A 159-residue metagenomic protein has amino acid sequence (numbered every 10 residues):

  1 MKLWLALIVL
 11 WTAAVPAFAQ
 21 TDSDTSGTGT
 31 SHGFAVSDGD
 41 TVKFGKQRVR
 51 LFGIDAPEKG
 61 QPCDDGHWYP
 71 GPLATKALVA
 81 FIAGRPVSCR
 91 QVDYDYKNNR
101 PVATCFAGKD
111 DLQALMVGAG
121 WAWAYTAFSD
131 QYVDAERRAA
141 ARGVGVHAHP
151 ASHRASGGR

Functional and structural regions predicted by a protein language model:
K2-L5, W11-R159: Small beta-barrel nucleic-acid-binding modules, primarily SNase/OB-fold domains and secondarily Tudor-like barrels
